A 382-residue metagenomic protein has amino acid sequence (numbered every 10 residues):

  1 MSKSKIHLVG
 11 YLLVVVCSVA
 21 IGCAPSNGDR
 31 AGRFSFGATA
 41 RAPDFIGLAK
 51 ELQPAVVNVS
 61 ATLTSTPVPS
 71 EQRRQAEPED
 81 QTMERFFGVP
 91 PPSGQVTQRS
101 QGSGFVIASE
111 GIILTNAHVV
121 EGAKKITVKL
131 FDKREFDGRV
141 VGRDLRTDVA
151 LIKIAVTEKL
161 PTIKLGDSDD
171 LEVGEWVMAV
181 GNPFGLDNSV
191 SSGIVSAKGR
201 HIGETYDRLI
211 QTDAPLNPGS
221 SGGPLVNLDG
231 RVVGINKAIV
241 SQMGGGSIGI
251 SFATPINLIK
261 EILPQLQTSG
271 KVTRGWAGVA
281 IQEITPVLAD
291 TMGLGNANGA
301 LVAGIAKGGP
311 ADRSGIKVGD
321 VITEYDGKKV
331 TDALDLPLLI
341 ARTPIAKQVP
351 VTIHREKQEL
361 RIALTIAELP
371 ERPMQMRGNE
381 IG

Functional and structural regions predicted by a protein language model:
M1, C23-A24: Intervening/peripheral non-core polypeptide segments
S2-Y11: Bacterial N-terminal signal peptides that target proteins for export
Y11-A20: Bacterial N-terminal signal peptides
A24-S314, K328, D332-Q348, H354-R361 (+1 more regions): Serine-dependent protease modules
G319: Conserved catalytic motifs of ABC-family nucleotide-binding domains
Y325: Glycine-rich phosphate/diphosphate-binding loops and the adjacent beta-loop-alpha structural elements that coordinate
